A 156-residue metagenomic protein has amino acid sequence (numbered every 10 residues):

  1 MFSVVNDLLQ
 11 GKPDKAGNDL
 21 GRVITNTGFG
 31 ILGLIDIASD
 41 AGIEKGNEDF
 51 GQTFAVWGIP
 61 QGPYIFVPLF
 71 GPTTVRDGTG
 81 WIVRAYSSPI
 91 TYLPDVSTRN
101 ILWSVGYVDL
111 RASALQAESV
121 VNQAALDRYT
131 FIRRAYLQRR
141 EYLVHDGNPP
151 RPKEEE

Functional and structural regions predicted by a protein language model:
M1-V75: Mid-length scaffold segments of soluble, non-membrane domains
Q52, W57-E156: A structured, mid-to-C-terminal "fold-capping" secondary-structure block
